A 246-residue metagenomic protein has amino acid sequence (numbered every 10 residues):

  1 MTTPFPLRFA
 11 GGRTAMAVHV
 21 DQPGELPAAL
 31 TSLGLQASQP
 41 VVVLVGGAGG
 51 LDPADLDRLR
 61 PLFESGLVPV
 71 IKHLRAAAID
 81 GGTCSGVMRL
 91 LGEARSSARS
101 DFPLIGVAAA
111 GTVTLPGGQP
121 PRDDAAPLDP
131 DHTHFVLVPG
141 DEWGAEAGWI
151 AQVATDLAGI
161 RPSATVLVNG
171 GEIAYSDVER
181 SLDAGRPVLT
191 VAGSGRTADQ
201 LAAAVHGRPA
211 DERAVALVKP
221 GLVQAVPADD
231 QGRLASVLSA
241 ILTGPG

Functional and structural regions predicted by a protein language model:
M1-A235: Acidic/glycine-enriched connector segments
S236-G246: C-terminal helical/tail subdomains of lipid-metabolizing enzymes
